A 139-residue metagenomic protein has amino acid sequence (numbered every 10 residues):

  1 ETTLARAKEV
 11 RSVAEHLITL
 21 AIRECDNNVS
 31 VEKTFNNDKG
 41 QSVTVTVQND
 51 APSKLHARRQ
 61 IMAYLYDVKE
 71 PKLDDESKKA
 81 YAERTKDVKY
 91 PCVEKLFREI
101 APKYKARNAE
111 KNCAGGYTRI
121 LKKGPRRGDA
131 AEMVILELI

Functional and structural regions predicted by a protein language model:
T2-I139: Structured, basic alpha/beta domains of bacterial-type, RNA-associated proteins
